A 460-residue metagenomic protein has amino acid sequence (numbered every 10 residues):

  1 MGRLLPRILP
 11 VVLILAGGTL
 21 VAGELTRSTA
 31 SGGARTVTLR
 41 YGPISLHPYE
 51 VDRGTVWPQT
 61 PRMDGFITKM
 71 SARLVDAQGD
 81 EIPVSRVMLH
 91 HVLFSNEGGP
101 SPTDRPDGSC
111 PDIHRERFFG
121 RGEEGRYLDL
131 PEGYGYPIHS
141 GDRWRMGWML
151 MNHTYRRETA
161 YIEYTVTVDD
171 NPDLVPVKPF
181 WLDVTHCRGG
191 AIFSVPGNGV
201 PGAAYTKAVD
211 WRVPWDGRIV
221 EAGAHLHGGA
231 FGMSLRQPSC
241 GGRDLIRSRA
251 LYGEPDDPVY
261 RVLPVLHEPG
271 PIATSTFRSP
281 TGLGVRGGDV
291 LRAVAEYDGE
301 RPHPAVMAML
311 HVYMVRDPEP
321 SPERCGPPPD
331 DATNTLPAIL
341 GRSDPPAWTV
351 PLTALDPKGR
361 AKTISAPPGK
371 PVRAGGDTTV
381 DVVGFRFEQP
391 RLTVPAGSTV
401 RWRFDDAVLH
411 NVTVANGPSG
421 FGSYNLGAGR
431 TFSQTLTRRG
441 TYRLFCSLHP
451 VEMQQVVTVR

Functional and structural regions predicted by a protein language model:
G2, R7, A230-S234, Q454-V456: Short amphipathic alpha-helical segments with coiled-coil-like heptad repeat character
G2-E24: Secretory targeting and sorting signals
V12-L13, A354, I364: N-terminal start and proteolytic maturation junction detector
G18, L25-S28, Y164, D377-T378 (+1 more regions): Intrinsically disordered/low-complexity terminal segments and short unstructured peptides
L25-R218, G223-K358: Beta-strand-centric surfaces of beta-sandwich/beta-rich domains
G359-R460: Extracytoplasmic copper-binding redox domains, predominantly the cupredoxin/blue-copper superfamily
